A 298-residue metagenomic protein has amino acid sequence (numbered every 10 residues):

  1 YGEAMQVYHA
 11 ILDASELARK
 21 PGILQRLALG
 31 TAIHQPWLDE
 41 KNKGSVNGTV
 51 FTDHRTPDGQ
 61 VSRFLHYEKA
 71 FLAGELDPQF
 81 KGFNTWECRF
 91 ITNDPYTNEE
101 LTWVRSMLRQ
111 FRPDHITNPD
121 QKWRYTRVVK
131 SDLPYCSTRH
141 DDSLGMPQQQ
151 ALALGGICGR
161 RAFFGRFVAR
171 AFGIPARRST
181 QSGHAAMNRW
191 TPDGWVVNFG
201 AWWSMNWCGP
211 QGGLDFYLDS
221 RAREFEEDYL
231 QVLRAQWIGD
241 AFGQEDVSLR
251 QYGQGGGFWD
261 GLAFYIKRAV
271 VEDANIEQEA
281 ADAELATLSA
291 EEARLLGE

Functional and structural regions predicted by a protein language model:
Y1-L152, A162: Secondary-structure boundary elements
V7, V46, V50, V61 (+8 more regions): Extended aliphatic helical segments
N42, I91, L108, V128 (+5 more regions): Intrinsically disordered, low-complexity regulatory segments enriched in acidic/serine/proline/glutamine/glycine
D142-Q149, L154, G159-G243: Hydrophobic/aromatic-rich core segments of domains that either
F216-E298: Long, compositionally biased intrinsically disordered regions
